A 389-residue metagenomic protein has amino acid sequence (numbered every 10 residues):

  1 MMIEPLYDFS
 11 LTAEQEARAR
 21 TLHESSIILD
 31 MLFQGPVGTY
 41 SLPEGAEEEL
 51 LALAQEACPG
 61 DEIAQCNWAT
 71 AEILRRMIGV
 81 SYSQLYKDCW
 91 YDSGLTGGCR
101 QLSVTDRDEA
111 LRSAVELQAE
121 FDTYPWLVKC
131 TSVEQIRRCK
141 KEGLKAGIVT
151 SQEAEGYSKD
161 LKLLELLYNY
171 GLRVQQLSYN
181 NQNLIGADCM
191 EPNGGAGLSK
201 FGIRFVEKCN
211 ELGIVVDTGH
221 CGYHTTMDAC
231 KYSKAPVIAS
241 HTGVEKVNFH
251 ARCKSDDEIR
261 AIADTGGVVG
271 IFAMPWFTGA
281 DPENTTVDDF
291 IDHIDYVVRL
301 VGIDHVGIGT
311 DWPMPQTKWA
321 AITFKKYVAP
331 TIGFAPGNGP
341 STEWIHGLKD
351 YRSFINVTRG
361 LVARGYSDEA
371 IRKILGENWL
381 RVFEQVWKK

Functional and structural regions predicted by a protein language model:
M1-N193, F249-K389: N-terminal hydrophobic targeting/anchoring segments and the immediately downstream early-domain regions of hydrolases
E155-S158, L166-C253: Divalent metal-binding pocket/active-site signature
